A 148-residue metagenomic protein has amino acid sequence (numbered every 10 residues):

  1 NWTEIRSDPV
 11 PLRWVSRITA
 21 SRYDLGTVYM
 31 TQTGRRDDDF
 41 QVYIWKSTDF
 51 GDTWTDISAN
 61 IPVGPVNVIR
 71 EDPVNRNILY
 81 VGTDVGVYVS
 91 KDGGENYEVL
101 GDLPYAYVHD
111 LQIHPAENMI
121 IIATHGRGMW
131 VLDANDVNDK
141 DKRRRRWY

Functional and structural regions predicted by a protein language model:
N1-W147: Beta-propeller blade termini and top-face loops
